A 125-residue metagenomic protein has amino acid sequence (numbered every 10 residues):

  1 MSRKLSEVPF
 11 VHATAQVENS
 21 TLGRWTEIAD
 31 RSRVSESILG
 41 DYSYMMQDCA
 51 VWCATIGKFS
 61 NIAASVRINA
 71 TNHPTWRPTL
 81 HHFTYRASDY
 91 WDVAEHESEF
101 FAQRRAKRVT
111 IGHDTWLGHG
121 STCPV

Functional and structural regions predicted by a protein language model:
M1-S2: Alpha-helical membrane-targeting segments
L5, F10, E18-L22, E27-G40 (+1 more regions): Flexible, glycine/small-residue-enriched loop-and-beta-strand segment within the central core of proteins
